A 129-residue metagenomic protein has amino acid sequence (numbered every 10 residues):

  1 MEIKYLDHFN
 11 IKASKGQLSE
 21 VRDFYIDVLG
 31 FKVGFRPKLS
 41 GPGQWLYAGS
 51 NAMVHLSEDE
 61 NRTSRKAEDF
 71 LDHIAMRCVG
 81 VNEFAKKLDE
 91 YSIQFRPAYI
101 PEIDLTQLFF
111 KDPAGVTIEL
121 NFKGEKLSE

Functional and structural regions predicted by a protein language model:
M1-K4, E90-E129: Vicinal oxygen chelate
M1-R22, D72-I74, K126-E129: N-terminal beta-strand motif that seeds the catalytic metal site of vicinal oxygen chelate
V21-I26, L88, G115: Conserved active-site tyrosine of GNAT-family acetyltransferases
I26-V33, I93-Q94: Conserved acetyl-CoA-binding loop of GNAT-fold acetyltransferases
V33-R65, T117-G124: Conserved short beta-strand elements that form part of the metal-binding/catalytic scaffold of enzyme active sites
S40, F70, D104: Exposed loop/turn and edge beta-strand positions of beta-sandwich/beta-sheet ligand-binding modules
A67-L88: Mid-chain, well-packed structural core segment of small domains
